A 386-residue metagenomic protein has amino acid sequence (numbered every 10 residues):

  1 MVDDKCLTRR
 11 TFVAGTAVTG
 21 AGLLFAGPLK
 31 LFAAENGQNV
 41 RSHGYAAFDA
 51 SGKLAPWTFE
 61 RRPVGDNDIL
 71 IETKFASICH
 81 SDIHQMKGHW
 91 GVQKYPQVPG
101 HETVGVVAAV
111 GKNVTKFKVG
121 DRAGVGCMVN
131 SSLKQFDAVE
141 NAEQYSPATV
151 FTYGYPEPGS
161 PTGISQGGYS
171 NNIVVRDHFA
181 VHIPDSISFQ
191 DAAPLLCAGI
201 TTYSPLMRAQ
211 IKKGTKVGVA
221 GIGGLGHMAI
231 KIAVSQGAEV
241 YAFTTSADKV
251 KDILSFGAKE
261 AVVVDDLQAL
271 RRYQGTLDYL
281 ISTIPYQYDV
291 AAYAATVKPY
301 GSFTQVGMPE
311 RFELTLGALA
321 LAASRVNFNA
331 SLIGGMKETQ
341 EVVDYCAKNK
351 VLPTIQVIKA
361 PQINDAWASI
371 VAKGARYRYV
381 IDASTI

Functional and structural regions predicted by a protein language model:
V2-L7, A14-L29, A34-V40, M336-I386: C-terminal hydrophobic helical "lid"/dimerization subdomain of Rossmann-like NAD(P)H-dependent oxidoreductases
G27-P63, E72, L321: C-terminal segment of N-terminal export signals and the immediately downstream linker at the start of the mature
R62-A76, K87-V139, H182-S186: Glycine-rich beta-strand-centered segment in the early N-terminal region that forms part of a ligand/cofactor-binding
S131-A220: NAD(P)H dinucleotide-binding glycine-rich loop of Rossmann-like/cofactor-binding domains, especially the beta1-alpha1
K213-I222, I232-V290: Adenosine-nucleotide cofactor-binding segment
L225: Hydrophobic/small residue at the entry helix of a nucleotide-binding pocket
V297-K298: Helix-to-beta-strand junctions that scaffold the AdoMet/dcAdoMet cofactor pocket in Class I SAM-dependent enzymes
P309-A323, K337: Rossmann-fold NAD(P)-binding glycine/threonine-rich loop
